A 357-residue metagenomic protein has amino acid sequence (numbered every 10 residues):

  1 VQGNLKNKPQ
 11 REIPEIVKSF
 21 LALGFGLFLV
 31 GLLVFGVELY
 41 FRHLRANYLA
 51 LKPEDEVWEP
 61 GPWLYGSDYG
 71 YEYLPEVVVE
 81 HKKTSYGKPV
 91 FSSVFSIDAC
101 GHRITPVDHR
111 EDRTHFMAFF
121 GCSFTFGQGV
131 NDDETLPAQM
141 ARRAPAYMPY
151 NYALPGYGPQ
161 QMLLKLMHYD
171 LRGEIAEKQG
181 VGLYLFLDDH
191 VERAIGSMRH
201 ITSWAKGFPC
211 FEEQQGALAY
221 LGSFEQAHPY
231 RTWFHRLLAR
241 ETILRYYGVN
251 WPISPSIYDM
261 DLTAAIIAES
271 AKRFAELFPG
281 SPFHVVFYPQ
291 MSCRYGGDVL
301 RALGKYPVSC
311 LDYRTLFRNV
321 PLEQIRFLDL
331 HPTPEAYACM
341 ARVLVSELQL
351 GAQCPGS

Functional and structural regions predicted by a protein language model:
V1-V17: N-terminal Lys/Arg-rich, disordered targeting/topogenic segments
A22-E38: Hydrophobic membrane-insertion alpha-helices, especially the h-region of bacterial N-terminal signal peptides
R45-R143, F317-V320: Membrane/wall-proximal cationic-aromatic binding patches
N47-Y65, P159-P255: Interaction-surface signature
F119, G180-V191, I243-R318: Conserved, well-ordered alpha-helix/loop/beta-strand core segments that scaffold catalytic motifs
M148-L163: A conserved hydrophobic secondary-structure block that centers on an alpha-helix together with its immediately flanking
P159, L163, M260, A264 (+1 more regions): Short, amphipathic alpha-helical "lid/cap" segments that border enzyme active or binding sites
S292-S357: Catalytic His-Asp segment of secreted/periplasmic serine-dependent ester chemistry enzymes
